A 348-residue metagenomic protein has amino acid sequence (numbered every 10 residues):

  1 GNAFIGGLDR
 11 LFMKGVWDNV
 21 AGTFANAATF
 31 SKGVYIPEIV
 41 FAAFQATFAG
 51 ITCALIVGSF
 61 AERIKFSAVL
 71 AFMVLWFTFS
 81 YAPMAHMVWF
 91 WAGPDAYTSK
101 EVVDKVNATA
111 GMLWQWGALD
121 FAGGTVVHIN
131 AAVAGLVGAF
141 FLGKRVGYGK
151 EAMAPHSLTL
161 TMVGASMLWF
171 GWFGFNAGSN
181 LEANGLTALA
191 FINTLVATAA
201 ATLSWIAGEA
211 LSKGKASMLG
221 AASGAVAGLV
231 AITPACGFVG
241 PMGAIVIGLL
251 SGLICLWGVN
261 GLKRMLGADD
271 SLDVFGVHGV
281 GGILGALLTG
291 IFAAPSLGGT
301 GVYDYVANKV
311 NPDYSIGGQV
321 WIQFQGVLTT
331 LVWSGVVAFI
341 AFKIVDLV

Functional and structural regions predicted by a protein language model:
G1-L347: Glycine- and aromatic-enriched membrane alpha-helices
